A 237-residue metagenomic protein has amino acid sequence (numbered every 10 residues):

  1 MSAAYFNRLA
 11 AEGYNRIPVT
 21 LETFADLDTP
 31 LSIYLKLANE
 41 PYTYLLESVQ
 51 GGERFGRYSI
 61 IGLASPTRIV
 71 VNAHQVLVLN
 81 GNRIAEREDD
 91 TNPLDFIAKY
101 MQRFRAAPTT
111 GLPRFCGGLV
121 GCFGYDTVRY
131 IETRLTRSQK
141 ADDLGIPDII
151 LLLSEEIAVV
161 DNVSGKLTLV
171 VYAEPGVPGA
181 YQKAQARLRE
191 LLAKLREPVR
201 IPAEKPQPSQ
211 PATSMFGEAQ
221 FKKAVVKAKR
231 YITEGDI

Functional and structural regions predicted by a protein language model:
M1-T43, S48-D89, Y125-I237: Extended accessory regions or peripheral subdomains of proteins
K36, R105-L112, R230: A short acidic-Thr-Gly-centered motif at the start of a beta-strand
P93-T110, T133-G145: Short acidic (Asp/Glu) patches
G111-R114, A224-V226: Short hydrophobic "helix-edge" motifs at membrane interfaces and signal-peptide entry regions
